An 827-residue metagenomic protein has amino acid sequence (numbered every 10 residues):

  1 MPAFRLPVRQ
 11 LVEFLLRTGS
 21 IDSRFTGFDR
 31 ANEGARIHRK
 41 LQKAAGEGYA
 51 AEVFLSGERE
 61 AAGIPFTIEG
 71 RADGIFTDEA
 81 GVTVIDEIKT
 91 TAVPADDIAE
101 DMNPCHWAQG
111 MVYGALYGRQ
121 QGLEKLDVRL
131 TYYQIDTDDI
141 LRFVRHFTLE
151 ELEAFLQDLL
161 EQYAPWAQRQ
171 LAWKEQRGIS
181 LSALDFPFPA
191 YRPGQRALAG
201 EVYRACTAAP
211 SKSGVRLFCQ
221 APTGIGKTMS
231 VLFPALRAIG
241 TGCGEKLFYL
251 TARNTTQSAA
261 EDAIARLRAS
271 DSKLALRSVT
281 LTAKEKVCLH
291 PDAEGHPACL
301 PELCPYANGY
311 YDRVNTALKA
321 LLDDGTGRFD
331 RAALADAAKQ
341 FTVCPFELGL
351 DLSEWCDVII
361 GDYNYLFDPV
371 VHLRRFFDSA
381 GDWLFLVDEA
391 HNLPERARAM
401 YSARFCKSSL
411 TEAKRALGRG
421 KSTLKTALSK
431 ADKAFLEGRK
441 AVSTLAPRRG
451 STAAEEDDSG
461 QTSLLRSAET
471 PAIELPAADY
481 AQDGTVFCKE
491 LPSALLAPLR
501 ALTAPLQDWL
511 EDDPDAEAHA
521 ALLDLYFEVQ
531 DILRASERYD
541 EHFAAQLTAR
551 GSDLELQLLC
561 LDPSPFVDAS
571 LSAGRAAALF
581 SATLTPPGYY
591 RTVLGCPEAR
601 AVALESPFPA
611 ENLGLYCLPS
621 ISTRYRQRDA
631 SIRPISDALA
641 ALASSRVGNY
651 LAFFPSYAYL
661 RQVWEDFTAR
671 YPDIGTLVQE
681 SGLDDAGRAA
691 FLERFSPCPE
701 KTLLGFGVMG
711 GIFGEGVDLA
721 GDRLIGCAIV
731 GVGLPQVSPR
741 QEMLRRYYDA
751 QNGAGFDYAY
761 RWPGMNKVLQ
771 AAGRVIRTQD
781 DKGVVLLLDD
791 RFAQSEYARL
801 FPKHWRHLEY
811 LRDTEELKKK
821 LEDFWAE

Functional and structural regions predicted by a protein language model:
M1-D78, A108: Metal-dependent nuclease catalytic cores that hydrolyze phosphodiester bonds in DNA/RNA, characterized by
G57-A154: Mg2+/Mn2+-dependent nuclease catalytic core
W173-Q220: Conserved pre-motif I regulatory segment
G178, D185, C243-I359, F367 (+6 more regions): A substrate-engagement module of RecA-like helicase motors
V231, R237, S258, K339-V358 (+3 more regions): Signature of the SF2 helicase/ATPase Hel1-core->accessory helical subdomain module
L334-I359, P369-F376, P505-S622, A630-I632 (+3 more regions): A contiguous, basic/glycine-rich beta-loop/short-helix subdomain that forms a polymer-engagement track
P619-A630, S681-A793: Conserved RecA-like P-loop NTPase helicase motor core
P655-E680: Conserved helicase motor "Helicase C" RecA-like lobe of SF1/SF2 P-loop NTPases
